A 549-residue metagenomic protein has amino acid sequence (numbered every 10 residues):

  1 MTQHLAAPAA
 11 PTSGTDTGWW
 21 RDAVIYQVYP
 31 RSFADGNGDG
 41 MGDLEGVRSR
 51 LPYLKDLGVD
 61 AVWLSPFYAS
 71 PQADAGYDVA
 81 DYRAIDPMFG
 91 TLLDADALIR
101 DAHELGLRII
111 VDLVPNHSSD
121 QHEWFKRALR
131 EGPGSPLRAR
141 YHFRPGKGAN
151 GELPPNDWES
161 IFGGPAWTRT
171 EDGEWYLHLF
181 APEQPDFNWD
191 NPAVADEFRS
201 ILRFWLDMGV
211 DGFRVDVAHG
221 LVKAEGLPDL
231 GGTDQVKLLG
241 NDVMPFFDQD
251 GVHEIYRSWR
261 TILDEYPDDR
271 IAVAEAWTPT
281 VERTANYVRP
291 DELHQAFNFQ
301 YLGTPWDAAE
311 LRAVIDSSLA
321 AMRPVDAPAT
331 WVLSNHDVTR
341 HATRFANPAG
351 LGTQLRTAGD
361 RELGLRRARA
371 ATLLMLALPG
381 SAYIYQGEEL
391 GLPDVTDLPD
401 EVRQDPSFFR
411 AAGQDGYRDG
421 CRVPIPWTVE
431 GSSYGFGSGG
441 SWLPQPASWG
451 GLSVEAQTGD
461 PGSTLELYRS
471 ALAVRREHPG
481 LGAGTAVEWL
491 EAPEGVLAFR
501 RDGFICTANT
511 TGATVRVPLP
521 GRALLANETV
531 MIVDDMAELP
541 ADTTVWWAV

Functional and structural regions predicted by a protein language model:
M1-L519, N527-T529, V533-V549: Active-site and adjacent substrate-binding regions of carbohydrate-active enzymes
A523: Short, basic/aromatic beta-hairpin or loop at an interaction surface
